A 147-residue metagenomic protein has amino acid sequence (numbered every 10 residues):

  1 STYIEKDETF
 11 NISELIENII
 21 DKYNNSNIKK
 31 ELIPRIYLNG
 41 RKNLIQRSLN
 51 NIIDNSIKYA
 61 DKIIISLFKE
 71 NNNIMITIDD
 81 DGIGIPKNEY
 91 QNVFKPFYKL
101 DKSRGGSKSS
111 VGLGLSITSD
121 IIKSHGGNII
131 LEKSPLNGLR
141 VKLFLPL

Functional and structural regions predicted by a protein language model:
S1-E5, Y37-G40: Conserved micro-motifs of the catalytic ATP-binding
I28-N39, N71: Conserved catalytic submotifs in the C-terminal HATPase_c
K62-N72: Short beta-strand/loop element within the Bergerat-fold HATPase_c
D80: Acidic ATP/Mg2+-coordinating residue in the GHKL
I85-Y98: Short conserved segment of the HATPase_c
G114, T118: Short alpha-helical Gxxx[C/S/T] motif in the catalytic ATP-binding
G126-G127: Conserved glycine-rich
